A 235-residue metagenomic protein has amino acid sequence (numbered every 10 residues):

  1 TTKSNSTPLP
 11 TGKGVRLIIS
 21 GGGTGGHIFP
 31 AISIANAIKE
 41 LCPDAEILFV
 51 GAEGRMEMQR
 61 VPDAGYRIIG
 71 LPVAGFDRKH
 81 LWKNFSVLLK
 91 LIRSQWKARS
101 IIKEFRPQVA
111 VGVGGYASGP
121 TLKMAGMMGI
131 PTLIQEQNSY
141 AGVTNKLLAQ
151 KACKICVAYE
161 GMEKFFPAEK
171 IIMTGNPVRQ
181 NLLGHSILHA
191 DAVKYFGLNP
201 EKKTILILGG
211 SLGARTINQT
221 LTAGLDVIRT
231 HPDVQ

Functional and structural regions predicted by a protein language model:
T1-G14: Intrinsic disorder/low-complexity segments
G12, R99-V111, S118-L133, K146-K151: Glycosyltransferases and closely related glycan-assembly transferases that use nucleotide-activated donors
R16-G22, E40, D44-K90, Q95: Conserved nucleotide-sugar phosphate-binding/catalytic loop shared by glycosyltransferases and other
H27-I38: Short amphipathic alpha-helix
C42, S100-R106, L198-P200: Glycine-rich phosphate-binding loop signature in dinucleotide/nucleotide-binding domains
E46-L48, R67, G126-A190, L198-E201: Active-site-proximal region of nucleotide-activated glycan assembly enzymes, centered on histidine/acidic-rich loops
R55-M56, R60-A64, I187-A190, K194 (+1 more regions): Donor-nucleotide binding loops and adjacent catalytic segments primarily of GT-B fold Leloir glycosyltransferases
